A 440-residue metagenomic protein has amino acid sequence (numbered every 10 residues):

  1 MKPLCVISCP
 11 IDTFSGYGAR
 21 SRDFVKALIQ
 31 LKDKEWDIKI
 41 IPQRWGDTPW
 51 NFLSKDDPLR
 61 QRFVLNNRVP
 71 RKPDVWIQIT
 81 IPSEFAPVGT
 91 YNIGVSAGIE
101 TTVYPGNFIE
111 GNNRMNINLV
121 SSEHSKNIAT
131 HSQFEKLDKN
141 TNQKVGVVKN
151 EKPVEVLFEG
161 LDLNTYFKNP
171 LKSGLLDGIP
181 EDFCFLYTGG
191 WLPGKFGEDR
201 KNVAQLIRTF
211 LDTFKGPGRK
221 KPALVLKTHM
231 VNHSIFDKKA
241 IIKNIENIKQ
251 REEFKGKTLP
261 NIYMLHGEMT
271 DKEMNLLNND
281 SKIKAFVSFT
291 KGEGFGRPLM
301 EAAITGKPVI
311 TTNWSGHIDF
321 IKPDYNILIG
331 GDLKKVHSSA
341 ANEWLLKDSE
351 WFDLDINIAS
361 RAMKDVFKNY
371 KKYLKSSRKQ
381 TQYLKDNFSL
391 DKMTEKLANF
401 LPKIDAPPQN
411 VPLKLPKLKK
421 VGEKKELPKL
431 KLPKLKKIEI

Functional and structural regions predicted by a protein language model:
M1-P73, G218, A223, E395-F400: N-terminal pre-catalytic "stem/leader" segment of glycosyltransferase-like enzymes
V6-S8, W45-H131: Extended catalytic core of nucleotide-activated donor transferases of GT-like folds
R20-R22, K26-A27, L163-E273: Conserved catalytic-core segment of nucleotide-activated headgroup transferases in glycan assembly
N116-K152: A short, active-site helix/loop in glycosyltransferases that binds the activated sugar's phosphate group
K144-P170: Short beta-strand->alpha-helix junction loop in the catalytic core of nucleotide-activated group-transfer enzymes
K291: Aromatic "clamp/platform" in nucleotide-sugar-dependent glycosyltransferases that forms part of the donor/acceptor
I318-D365: Change "using UDP/GDP/dTDP sugars" to "using nucleotide sugars
E350-I358, K368-N399: A charged, aromatic-enriched C-terminal amphipathic alpha-helix characteristic of glycosyltransferases across folds
